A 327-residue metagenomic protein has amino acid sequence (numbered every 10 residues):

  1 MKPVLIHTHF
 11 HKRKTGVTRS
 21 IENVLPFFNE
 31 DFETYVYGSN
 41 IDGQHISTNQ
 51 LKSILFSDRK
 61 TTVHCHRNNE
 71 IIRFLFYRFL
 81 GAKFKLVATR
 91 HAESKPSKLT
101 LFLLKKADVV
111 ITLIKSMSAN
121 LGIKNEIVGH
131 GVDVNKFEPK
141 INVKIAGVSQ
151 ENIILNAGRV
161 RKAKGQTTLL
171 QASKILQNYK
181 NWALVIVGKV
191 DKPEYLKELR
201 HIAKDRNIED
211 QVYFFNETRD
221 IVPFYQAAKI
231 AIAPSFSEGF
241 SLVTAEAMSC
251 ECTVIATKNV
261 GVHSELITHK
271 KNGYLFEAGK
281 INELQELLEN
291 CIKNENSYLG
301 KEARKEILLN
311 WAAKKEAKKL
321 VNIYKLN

Functional and structural regions predicted by a protein language model:
G16-N23, N152, R161-Q177, L184 (+1 more regions): A conserved mid-protein helix/loop that constitutes part of the nucleotide-sugar donor-binding site
G38-I41, A157, A183-K197: Glycosyltransferase donor-sugar binding loop
C65-I71, R90-H91: Short His-centered aromatic/hydrophobic patch
K98-L99, V132-A146: Acidic anion/phosphate-binding donor-loop and adjacent secondary structure in glycosyltransferase catalytic cores
E217, F236: Aromatic "clamp/platform" in nucleotide-sugar-dependent glycosyltransferases that forms part of the donor/acceptor
T253-T257: Short hydrophobic beta-strand element within catalytic cores of glycosyltransferases and related nucleotide-activated
H269-K270, Y274-I281, E289-E295: Conserved acidic donor-binding segment of nucleotide-sugar-dependent glycosyltransferases
S297-N310: A short, well-ordered alpha-helix in the C-terminal region of glycosyltransferases
